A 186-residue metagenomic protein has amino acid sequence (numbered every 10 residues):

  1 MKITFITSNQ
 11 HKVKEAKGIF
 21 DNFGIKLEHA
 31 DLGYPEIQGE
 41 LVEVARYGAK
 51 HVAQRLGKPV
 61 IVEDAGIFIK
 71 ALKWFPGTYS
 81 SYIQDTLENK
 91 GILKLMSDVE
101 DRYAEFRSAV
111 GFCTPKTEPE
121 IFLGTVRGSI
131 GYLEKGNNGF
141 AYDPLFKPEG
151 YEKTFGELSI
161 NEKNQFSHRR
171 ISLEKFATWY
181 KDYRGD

Functional and structural regions predicted by a protein language model:
K2-T4, H11-D186: Anionic-ligand binding patches
